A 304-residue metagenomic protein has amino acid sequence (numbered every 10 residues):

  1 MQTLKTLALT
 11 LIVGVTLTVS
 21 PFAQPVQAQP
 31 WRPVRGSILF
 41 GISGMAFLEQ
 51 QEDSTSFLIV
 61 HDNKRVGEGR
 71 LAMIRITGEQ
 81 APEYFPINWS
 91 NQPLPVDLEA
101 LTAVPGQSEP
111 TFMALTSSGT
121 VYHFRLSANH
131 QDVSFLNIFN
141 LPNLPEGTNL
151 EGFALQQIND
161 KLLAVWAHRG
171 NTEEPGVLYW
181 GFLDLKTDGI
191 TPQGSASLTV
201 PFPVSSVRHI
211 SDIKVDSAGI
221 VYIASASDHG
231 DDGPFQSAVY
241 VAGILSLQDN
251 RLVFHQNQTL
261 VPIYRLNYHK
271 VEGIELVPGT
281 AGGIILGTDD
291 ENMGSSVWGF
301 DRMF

Functional and structural regions predicted by a protein language model:
M1-L11: Bacterial N-terminal signal peptides that target proteins for export
Q2-L4, L17-S20: Intrinsic low-complexity, intrinsically disordered segments enriched in polar/basic residues
T10-T18: Bacterial N-terminal signal peptides
F22-F304: Sequence/structural signature of beta-propeller domains
